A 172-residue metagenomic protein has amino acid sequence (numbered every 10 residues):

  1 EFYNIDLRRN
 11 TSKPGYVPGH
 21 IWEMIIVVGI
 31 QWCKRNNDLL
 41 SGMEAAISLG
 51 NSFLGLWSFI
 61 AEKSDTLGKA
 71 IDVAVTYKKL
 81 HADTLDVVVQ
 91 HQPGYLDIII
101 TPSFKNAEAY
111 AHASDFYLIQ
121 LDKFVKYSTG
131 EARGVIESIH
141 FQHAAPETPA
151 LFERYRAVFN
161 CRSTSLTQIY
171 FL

Functional and structural regions predicted by a protein language model:
E1-G94: N-terminal low-complexity or simple alpha-helical regulatory segments that function as activation/interaction modules
L67-L172: Alpha-helical bundle regulatory/interaction domains
